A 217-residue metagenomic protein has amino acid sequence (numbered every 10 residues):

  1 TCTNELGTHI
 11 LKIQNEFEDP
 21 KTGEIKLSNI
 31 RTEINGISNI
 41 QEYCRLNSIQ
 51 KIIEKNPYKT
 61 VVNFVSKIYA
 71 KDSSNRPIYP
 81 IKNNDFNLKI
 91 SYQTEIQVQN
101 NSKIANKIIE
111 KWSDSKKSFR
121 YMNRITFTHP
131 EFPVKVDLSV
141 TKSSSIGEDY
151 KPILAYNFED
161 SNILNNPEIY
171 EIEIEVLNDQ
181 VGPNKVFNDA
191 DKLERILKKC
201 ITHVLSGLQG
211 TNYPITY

Functional and structural regions predicted by a protein language model:
T1-Y217: Phosphate-end processing signature that detects enzymes handling 5′-triphosphorylated RNA and polyphosphate
